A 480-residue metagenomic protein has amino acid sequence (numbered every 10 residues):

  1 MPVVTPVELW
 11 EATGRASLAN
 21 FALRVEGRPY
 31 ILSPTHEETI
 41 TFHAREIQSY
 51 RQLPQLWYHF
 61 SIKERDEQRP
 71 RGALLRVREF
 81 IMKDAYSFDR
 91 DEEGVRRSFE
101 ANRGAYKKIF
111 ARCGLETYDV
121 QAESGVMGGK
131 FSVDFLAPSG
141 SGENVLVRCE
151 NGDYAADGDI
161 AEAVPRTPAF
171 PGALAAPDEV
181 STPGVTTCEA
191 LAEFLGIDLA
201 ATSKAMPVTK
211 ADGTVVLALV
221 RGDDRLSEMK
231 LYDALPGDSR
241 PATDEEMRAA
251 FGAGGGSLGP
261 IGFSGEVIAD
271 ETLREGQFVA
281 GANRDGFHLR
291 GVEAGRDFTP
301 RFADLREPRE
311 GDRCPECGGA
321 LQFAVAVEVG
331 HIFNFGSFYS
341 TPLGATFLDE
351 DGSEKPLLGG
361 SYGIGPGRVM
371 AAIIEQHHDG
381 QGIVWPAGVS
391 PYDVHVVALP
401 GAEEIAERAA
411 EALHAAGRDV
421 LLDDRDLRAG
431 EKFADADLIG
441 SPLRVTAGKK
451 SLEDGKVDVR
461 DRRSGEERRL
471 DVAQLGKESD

Functional and structural regions predicted by a protein language model:
M1, D119-Q121, P241, L421-D424: A structural preference for short, hydrophobic beta-strand core positions in alpha/beta folds
M1-E67, A200, V208-K210, T272-G276 (+2 more regions): Active-site loop/lid in soluble adenylation, ligation, and acyl-transfer enzymes
V4-V7, E246-A249, D424-E431, L452: Short acidic loop-to-helix transition motifs that present clustered carboxylates
S33, E38-A44, R69-Y362, P366: Extended, low-hydrophobicity, polar/charged segments
L191, G360-S390: C-terminal, non-catalytic macromolecule-binding modules
G382-K432: Generic long, charged, amphipathic alpha-helical segments
